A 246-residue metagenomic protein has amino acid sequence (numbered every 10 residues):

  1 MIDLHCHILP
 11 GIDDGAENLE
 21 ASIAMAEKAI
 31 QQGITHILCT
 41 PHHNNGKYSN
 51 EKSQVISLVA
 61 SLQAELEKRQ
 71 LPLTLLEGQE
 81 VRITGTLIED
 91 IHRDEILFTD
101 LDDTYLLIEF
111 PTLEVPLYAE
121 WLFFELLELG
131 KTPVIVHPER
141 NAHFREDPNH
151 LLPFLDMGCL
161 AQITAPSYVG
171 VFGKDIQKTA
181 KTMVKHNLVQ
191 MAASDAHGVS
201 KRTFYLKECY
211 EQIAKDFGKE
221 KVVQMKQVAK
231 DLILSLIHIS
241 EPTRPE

Functional and structural regions predicted by a protein language model:
M1-L71: An N-terminally biased module of ancient metal coordination in phosphate/nucleic-acid-related enzymes
I2-L4, L38-T40, L76-Q79, V134-V136 (+2 more regions): Active-site neighborhood of phospho(di)ester-bond hydrolases with catalytic His/Asp-centered motifs
H7-L9, H42-H43, G78-R82, P111-L113 (+3 more regions): Active-site beta-loop-alpha junctions enriched in small/polar residues
I30, L127, V184-K185: Non-catalytic positions within long, well-ordered alpha-helices that form the structural scaffold/packing of enzyme
K47-V55, Q70-T74, K201-V228: Short acidic, glycine/proline-enriched helix-loop-strand junctions
S49-Q162: Extended substrate/RNA-proximal surfaces in nucleic-acid metabolism proteins
H186-F204: Short acidic/histidine-rich active-site segments
I237-E246: Single conserved hydrophobic/aromatic residue that forms the stacking wall/gate of nucleotide- or nucleobase-binding
